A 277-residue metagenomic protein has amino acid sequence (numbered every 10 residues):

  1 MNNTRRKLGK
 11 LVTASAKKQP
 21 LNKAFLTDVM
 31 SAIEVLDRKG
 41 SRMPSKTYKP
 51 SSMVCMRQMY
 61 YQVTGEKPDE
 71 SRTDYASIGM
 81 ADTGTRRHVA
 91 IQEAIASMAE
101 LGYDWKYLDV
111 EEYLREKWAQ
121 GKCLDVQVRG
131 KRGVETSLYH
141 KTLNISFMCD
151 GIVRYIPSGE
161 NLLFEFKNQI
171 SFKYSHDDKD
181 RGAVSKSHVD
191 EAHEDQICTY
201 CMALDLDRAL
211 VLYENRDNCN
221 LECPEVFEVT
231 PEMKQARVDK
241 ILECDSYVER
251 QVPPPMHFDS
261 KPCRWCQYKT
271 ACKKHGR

Functional and structural regions predicted by a protein language model:
M1-L163, I170, S175-H176: Metal-dependent nuclease catalytic cores that hydrolyze phosphodiester bonds in DNA/RNA, characterized by
G9, A16, H176, S187-A192 (+2 more regions): Metal-dependent nuclease catalytic regions and adjoining charged, substrate-binding loops involved in nucleic-acid end
E34-L36, C123-R129, V184-V189, V238-C244: Short linear motifs at secondary-structure transitions and domain/linker junctions
A76-S77, K179-S187: Short glycine-enriched, charge-decorated loop/helix-capping segments at active-site entrances that position
R86, S146, A192-T199: Short, well-structured alpha-helical interface segments that form or flank functional binding sites
L163-F164, C201: Residue-level detection of beta-strand scaffold positions
K167-I170, N215-R216: A short beta-strand motif that forms part of the nucleic acid-binding face of small beta-barrel RNA-binding folds
